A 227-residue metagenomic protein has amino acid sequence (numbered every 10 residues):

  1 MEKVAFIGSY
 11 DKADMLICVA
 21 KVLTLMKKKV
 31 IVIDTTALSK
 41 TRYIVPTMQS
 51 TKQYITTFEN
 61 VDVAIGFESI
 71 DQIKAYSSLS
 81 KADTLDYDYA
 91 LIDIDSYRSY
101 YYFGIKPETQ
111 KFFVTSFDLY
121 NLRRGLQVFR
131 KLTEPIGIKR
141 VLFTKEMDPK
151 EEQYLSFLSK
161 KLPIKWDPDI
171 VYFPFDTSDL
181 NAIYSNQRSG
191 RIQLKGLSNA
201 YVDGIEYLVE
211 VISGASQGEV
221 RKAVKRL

Functional and structural regions predicted by a protein language model:
A5-A13, K21, K29-Y89, R98: P-loop/Walker-type NTP enzyme "switch/lid" segment
F6-G8, I33-D34, A90-I94, K111-F117 (+1 more regions): Conserved beta-strand segments of the P-loop GTPase G domain that flank and frequently precede/overlap
A20, T24, I105, T133: Gly/Ala-rich phosphate-binding loop of Rossmann-like dinucleotide-binding domains, activating on the conserved
T47-K52, K131, L158-K160, S189: Short, hinge-like loop/turn segments at secondary-structure boundaries
S99-L119: Inter-motif core of Ras-like GTPase G domains
R124-P135: Conserved C-terminal guanine-recognition region of P-loop GTPase G domains, centered on the G4
E146-K195, N199: Beta-strand-loop-alpha "switch" segments that mediate conformational coupling across diverse proteins
S185-L227: NTP-binding/hydrolysis catalytic cores, primarily Walker-type P-loop NTPases
